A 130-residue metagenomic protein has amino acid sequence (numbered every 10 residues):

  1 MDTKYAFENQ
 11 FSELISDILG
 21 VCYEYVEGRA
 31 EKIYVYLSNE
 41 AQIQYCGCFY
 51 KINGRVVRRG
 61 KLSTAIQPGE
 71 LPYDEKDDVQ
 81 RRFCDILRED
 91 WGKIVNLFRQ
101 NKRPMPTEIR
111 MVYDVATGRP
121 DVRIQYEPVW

Functional and structural regions predicted by a protein language model:
M1, E70-D74, L97-W130: Acidic, proline/glycine-rich low-complexity IDRs
D2-R55, I86-K102: Long compositionally biased, domain-poor regions of proteins
K4-F7, D17, V57, I66 (+1 more regions): Aromatic-enriched hydrophobic runs in primary sequence
A41-L71, Y113, D121-V129: Extended intrinsically disordered, low-complexity coil regions enriched in Ser, Thr, Gly, Ala and often Pro
E70-N96: Short, hydrophobic/π-rich interface segment
